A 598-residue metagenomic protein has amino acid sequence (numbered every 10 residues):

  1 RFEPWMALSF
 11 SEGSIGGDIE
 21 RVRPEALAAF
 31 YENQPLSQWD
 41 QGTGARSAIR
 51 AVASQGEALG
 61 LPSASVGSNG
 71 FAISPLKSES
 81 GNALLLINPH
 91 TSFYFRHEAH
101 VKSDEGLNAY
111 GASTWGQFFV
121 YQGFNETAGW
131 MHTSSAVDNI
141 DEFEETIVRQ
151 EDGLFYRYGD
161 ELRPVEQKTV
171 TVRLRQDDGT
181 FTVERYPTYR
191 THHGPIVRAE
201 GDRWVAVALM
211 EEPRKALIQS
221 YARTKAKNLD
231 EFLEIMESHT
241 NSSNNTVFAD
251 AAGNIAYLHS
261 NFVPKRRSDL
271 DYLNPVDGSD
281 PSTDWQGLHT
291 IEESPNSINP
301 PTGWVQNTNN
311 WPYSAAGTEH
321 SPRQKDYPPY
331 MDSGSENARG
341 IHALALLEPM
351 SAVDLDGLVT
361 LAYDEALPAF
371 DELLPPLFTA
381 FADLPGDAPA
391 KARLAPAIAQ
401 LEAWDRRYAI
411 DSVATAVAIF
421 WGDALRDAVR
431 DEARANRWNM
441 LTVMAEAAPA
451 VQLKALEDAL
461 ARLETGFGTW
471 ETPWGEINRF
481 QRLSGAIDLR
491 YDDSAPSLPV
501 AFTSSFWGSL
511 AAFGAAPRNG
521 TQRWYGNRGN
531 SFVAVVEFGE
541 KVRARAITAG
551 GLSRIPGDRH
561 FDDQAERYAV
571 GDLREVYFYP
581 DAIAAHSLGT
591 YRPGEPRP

Functional and structural regions predicted by a protein language model:
R1-R46, D250-P598: Long, compositionally biased non-active-site segments enriched in small/hydrophobic residues and glycine
R1-R96, D104-G106, G111-F119, A424 (+1 more regions): Substrate-recognition/specificity elements adjacent to catalytic centers across diverse enzyme folds
E57-L61, N69-P75, N82, L107-Y110 (+9 more regions): Generic recognition of flexible, low-complexity loop/linker segments
S63-G67, L76-A83, I87-H97, V197-K215 (+4 more regions): Active-site-adjacent "gating/activation" loops or surface patches in catalytic cores
S65, D104-F119, G123-A128, H132-P281: Glycine- and hydrophobic-rich flexible loops that cap the catalytic core of alpha/beta enzyme folds
A72, L85-L86, G129, V247-F248 (+2 more regions): Structured core elements
G81-N82, E126-A128, S242-N244, T302 (+1 more regions): Loop/turn elements at helix/coil->beta-strand transitions in domains of secreted/extracellular proteins
